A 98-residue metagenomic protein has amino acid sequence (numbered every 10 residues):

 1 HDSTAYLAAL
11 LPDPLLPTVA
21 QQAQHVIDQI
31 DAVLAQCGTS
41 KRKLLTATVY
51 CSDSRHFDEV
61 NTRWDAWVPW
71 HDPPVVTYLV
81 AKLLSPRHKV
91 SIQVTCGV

Functional and structural regions predicted by a protein language model:
H1-V98: Short, polar/acidic, helix-capping and beta-turn segments at strand->helix junctions that line the mouths
